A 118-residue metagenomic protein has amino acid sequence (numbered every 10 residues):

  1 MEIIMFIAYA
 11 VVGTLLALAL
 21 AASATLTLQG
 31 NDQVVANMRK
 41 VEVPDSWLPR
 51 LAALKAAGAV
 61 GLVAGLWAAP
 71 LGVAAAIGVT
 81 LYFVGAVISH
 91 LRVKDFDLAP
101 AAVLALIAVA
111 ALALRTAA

Functional and structural regions predicted by a protein language model:
E2-A118: Membrane-interface extramembranous regions
